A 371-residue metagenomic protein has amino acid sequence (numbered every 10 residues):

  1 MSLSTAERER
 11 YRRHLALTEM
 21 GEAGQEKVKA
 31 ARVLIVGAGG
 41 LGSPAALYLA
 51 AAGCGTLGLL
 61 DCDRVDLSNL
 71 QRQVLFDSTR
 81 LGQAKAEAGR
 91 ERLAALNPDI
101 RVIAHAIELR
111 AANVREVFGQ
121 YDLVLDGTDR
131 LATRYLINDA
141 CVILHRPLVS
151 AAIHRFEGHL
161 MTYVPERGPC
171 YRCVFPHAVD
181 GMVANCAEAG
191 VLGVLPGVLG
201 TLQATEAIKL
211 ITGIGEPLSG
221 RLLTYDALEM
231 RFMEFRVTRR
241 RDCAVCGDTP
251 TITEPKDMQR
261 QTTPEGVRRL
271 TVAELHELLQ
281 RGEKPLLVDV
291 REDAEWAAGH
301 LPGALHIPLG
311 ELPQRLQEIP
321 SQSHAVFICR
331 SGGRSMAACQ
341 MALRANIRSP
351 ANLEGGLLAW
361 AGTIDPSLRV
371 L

Functional and structural regions predicted by a protein language model:
M1-L34, S68, P255-E265: N-terminal charged helix/coil linker that caps or initiates catalytic domains
M1-S4, V33, R101, N113-L123 (+1 more regions): Glycine-rich phosphate/adenylate-binding loop
G24-D61: Glycine-rich adenosine-cofactor-binding loop
V28, V117-D122, I319-P320: A short, aliphatic-rich alpha-helical micro-motif
G42-S43, D66, S335: N-terminal Rossmann-fold NAD(P) dinucleotide-binding loop
L59-N97: Glycine-rich phosphate-binding loop and adjoining beta1-alpha1-beta2 segment of Rossmann-like nucleotide-binding folds
A106-V114, L309-E311: Conserved SAM/SAH-binding loop
A227-P285, D293-V326, S331-L371: Rhodanese-like catalytic fold shared by cysteine-dependent sulfurtransferases and DSP/PTP-type phosphatases
